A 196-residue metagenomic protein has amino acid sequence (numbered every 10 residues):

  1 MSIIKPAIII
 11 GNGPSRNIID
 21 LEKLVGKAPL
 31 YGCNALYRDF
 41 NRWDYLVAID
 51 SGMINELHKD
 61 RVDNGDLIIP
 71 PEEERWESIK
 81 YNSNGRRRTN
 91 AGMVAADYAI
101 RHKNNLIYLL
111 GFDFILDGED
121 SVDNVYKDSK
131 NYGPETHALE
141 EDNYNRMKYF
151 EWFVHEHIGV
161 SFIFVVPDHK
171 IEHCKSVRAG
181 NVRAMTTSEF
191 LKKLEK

Functional and structural regions predicted by a protein language model:
M1-K196: Metal-ion/cofactor- or nucleotide/acyl-coenzyme-handling active-site neighborhoods
